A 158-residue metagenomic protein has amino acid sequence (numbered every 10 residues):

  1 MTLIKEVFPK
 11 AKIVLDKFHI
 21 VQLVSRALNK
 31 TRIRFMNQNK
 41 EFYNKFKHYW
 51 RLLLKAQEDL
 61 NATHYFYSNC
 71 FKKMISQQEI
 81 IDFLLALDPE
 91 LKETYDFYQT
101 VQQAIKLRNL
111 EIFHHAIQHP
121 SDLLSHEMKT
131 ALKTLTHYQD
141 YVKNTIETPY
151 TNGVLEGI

Functional and structural regions predicted by a protein language model:
M1-V14, F18-R26, E41-I158: Acidic/histidine-rich catalytic cores and adjacent linkers of DNA breakage/strand-transfer/modification proteins
R26-N37: Short, surface-exposed amphipathic charged segments that create phosphate/polyanion-binding patches used for binding
